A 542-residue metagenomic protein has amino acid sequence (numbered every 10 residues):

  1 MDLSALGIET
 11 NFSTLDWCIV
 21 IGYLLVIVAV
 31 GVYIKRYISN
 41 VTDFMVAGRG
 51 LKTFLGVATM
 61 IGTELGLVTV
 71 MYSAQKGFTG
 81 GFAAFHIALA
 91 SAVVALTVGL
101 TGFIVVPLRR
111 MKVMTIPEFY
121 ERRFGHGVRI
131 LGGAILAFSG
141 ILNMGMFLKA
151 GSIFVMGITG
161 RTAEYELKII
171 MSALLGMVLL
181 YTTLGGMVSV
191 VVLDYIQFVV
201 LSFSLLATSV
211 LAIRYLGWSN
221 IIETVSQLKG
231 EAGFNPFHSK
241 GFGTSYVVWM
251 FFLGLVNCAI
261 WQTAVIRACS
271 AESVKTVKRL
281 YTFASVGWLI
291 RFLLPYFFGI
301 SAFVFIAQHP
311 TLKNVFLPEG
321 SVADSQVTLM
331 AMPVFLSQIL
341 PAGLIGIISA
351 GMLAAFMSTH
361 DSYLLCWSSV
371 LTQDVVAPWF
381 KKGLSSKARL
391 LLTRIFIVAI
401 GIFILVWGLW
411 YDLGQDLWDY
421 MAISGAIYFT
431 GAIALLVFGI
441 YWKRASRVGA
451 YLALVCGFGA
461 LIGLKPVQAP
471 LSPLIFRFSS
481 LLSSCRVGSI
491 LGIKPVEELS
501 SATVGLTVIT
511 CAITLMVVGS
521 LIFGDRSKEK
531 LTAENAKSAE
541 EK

Functional and structural regions predicted by a protein language model:
M1-K542: Membrane-embedded helix-loop-helix hairpins and adjacent transmembrane boundary segments in multi-pass transporters
